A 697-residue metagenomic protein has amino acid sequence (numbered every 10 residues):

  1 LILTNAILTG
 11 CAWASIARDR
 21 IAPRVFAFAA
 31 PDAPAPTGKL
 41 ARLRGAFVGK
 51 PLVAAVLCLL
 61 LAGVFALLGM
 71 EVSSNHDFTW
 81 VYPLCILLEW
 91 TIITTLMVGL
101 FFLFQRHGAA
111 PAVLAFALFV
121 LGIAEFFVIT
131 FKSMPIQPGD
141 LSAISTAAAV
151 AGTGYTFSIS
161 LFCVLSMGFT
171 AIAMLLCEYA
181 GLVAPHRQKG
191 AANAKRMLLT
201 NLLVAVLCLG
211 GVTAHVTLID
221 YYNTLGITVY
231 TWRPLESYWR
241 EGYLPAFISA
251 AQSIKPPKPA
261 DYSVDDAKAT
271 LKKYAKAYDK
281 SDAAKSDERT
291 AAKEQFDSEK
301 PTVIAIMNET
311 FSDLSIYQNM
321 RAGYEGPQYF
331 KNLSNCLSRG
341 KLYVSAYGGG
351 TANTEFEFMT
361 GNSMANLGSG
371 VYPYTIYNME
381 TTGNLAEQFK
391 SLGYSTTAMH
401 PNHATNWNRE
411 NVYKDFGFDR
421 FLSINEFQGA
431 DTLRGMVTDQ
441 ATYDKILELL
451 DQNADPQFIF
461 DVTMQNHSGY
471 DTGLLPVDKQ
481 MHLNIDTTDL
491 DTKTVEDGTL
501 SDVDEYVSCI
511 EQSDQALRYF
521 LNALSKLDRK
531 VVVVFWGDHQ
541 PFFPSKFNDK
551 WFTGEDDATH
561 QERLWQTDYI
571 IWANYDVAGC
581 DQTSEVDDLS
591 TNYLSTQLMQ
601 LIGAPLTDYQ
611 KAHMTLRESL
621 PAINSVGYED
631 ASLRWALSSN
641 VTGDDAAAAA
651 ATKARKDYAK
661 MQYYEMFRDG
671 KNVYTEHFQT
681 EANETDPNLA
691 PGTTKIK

Functional and structural regions predicted by a protein language model:
L1-S237, K697: Transmembrane and membrane-interface helices of multi-pass, inner-membrane envelope-modifying transferases
I21, V25, L43, A147 (+6 more regions): Generic structural signal of hydrophobic/aromatic residues within well-ordered alpha-helices of folded domains
E71, R106, S263, G350-T351 (+1 more regions): Intrinsic-disorder/low-complexity, polar/charged segments
S73, E89, F169, P257 (+5 more regions): Hydrophobic alpha-helical segments with strong N-terminal bias
A117, L141-I144, R240-F247, V264 (+4 more regions): Alpha-helix initiation and N-capping motif
K132, L141-A149, F247-K255, A267-S281 (+1 more regions): Short alpha-helical interface patches
V212-A305: Membrane-interface segments at or immediately adjacent to transmembrane helices that form the boundary between
D279-D297, A305-N308, S312-K697: Solvent-exposed soluble domains appended to multi-pass membrane proteins
